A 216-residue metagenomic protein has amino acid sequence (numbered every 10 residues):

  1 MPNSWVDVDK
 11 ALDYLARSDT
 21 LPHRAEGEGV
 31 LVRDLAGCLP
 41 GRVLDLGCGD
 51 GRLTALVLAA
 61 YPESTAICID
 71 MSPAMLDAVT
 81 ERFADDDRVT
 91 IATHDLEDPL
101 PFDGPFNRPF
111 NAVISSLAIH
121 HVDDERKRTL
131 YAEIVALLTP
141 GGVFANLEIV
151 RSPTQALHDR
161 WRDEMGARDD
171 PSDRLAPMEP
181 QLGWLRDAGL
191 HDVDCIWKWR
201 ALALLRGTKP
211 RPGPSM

Functional and structural regions predicted by a protein language model:
M1-C38: Conserved class I S-adenosyl-L-methionine
L44, D50-P99: Class I SAM-dependent methyltransferase SAM/SAH-binding core
D98-N107: Short conserved loop adjoining the S-adenosyl-L-methionine
I114: A conserved beta-strand element that flanks and buttresses the S-adenosyl-L-methionine
H120-V122: A short His-aromatic
R128-P140: A short glycine-rich, Lys/Arg-flanked "PGG" loop and its adjoining helix->strand segment in the class I
A145-A188, D192-C195: C-terminal alpha-helical "lid/dimerization" subdomain adjacent to the S-adenosyl-L-methionine
D194-M216: Core SAM-dependent methyltransferase catalytic element
